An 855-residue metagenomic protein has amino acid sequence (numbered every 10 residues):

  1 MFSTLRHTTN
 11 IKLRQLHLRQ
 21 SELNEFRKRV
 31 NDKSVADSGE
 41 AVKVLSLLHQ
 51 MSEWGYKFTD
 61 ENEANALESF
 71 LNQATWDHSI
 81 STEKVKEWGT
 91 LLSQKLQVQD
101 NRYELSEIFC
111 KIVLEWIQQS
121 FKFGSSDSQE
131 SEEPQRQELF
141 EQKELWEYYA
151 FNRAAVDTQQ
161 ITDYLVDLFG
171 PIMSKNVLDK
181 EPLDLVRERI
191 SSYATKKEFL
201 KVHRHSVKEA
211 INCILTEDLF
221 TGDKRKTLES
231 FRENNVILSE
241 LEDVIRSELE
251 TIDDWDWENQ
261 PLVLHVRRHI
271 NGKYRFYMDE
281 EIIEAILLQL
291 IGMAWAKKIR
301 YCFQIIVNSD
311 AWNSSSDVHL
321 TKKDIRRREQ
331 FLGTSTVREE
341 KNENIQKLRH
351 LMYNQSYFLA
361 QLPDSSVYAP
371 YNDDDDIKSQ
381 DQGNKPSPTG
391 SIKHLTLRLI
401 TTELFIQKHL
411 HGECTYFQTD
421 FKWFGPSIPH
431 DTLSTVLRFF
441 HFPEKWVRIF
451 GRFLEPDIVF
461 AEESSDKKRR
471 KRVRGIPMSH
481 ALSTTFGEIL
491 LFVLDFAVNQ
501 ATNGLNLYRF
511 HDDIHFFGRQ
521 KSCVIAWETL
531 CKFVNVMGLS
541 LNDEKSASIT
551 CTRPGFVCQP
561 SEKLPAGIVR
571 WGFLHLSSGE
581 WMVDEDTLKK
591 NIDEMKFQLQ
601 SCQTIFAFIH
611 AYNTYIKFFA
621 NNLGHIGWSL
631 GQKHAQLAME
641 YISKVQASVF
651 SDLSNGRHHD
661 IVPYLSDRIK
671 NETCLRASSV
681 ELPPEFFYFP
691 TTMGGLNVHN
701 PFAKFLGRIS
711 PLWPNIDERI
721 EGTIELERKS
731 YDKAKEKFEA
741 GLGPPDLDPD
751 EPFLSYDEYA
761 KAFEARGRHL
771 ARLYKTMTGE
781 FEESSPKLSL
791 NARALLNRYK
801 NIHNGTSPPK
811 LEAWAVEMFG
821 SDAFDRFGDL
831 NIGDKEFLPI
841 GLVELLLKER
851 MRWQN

Functional and structural regions predicted by a protein language model:
M1-I211, L219, R225, R570 (+6 more regions): N-terminal low-complexity regulatory segments of large eukaryotic nuclear proteins
D256-R268, T401-H409, I449-R470: Active-site-adjacent bridging/hinge elements
L264-A285, S465-F486: Short, conserved non-catalytic motifs in the polymerase core
E280-Q418, W423, L845-R850, Q854: Active-site-proximal segment of RNA-dependent polymerases
I291, K445-W446, T485-F533: Active-site palm subdomain of RNA-directed nucleic acid polymerases
I428-L433, R438, F510, H515-N535 (+4 more regions): Catalytic palm subdomain of template-directed nucleic-acid polymerases, centered on the conserved carboxylate motif
E455-S465, A547-E562: Short, conserved secondary-structure transition motifs
M537-L539, F556-N855: Active-site and adjacent loop segments of nucleotide-processing enzymes that use two-metal-ion phosphate chemistry
